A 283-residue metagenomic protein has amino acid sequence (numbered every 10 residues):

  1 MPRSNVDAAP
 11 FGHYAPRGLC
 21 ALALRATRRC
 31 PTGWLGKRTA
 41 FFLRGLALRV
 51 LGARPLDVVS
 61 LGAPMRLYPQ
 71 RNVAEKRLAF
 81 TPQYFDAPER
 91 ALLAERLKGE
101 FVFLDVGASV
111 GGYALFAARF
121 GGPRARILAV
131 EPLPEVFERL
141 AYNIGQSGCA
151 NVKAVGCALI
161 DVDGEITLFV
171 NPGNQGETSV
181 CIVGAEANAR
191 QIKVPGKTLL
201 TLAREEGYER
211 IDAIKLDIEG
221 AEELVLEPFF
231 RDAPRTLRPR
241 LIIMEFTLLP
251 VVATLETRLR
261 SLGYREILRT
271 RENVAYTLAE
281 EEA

Functional and structural regions predicted by a protein language model:
M1-A283: Phosphate/nucleotide-binding beta-alpha loop and adjacent structural elements of enzyme active sites
